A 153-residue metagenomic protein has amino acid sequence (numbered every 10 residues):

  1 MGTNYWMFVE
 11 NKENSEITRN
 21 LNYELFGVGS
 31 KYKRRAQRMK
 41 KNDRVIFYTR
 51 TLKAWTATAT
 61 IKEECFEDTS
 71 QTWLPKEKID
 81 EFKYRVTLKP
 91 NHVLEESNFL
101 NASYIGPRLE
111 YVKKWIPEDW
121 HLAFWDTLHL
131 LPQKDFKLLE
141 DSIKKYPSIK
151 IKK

Functional and structural regions predicted by a protein language model:
M1-F8, K12, G27-Y32, T69-K153: Contiguous surface segments at macromolecular interaction interfaces
M7, I46-F47, T60: Short, conserved beta-strand segments within well-ordered enzyme catalytic domains that often line or immediately flank
E13-S15, K53, F66-E67: Short, catalytically relevant binding-site loops at active-site mouths
I17-E24, K31-R34: N-terminal first-folded block
M39-K40: Short, well-ordered loop/turn sites that connect or cap secondary structure elements
Y48-A54: Short, charged beta-turn/beta-strand-edge "cap" motif at the junction between a beta-strand and an adjacent loop
W55-E64: Short beta-strand-centered aromatic/proline hotspots
